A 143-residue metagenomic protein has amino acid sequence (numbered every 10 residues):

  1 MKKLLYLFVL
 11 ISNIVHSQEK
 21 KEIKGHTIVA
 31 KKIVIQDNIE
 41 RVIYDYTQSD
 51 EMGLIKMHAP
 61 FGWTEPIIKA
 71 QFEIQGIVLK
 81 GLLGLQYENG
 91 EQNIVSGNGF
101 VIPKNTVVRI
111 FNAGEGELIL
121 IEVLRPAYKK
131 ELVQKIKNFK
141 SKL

Functional and structural regions predicted by a protein language model:
L4-N13: Sec-dependent N-terminal signal peptides
H16-G53, P66, L132-L143: A short, N-terminal "cap"/entry segment at the start of jelly-roll beta-barrel domains of the cupin/DSBH fold
G53-A70: Conserved short histidine dyad/triad with adjacent acidic residue
K56, Y87-N89, N112, E122-V123: Residue-level recognition of conserved beta-strand positions in structured domain cores
E65-I67, L85-Q86, I102, V108-G114: Short beta-strand His + acidic residue motifs that chelate non-heme Fe in jelly-roll/DSBH and cupin folds
K69-G84: Short, conserved beta-strand element in jelly-roll/cupin
G90-K104: Short acidic-glycine-tyrosine-enriched beta hairpin
T106-K129: Ligand-binding loop in jelly-roll beta-barrel domains
